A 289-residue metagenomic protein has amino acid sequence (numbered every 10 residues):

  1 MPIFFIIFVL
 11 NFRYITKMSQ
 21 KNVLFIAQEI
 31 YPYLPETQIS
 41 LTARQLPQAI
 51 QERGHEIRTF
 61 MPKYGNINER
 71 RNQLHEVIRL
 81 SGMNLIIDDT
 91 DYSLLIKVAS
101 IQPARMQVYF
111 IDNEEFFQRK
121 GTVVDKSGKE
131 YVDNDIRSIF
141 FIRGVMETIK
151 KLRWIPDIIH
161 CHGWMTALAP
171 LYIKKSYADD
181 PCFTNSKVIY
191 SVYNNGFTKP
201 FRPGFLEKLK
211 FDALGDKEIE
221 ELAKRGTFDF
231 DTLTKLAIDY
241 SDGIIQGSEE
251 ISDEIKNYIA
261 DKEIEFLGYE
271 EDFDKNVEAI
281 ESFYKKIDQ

Functional and structural regions predicted by a protein language model:
M1, I6, G65-I67: Short regulatory "switch" loops immediately downstream of catalytic or recognition motifs within protein catalytic
I3-K17: Short, Lys/Arg-enriched N-terminal segments with co-localized hydrophobic residues within the first ~10-30 amino acids
Y14, M18-Q289: Catalytic cores of nucleotide-sugar-dependent glycosyltransferases that transfer UDP/GDP/TDP-activated
